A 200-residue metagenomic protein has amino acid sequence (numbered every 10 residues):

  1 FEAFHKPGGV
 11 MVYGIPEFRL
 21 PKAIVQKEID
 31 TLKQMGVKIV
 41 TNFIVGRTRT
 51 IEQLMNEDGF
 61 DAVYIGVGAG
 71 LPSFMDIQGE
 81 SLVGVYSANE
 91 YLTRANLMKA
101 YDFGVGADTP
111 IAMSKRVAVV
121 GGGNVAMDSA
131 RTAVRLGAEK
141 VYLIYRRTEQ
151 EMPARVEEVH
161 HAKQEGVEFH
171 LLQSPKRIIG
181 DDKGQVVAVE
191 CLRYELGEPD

Functional and structural regions predicted by a protein language model:
F1-V12, V141-Q150: Glycine-rich FAD pyrophosphate-binding loop
G8-G9, P72-F74, M127: Conserved protein kinase catalytic core
G14-R19: Short glycine-enriched, charge-decorated loop/helix-capping segments at active-site entrances that position
A23-F74, Y86, L97-A107, M113 (+1 more regions): A Rossmann-like FAD-binding core segment of flavoenzymes
D76-T93: A short, gly/pro- and small-residue-rich
P110-G123: Beta1/beta-strand and adjacent pyrophosphate-binding region of the FAD-binding site in flavoprotein oxidoreductases
N124-A133: Short glycine/serine/threonine-rich phosphate/pyrophosphate-binding segments that cradle anionic phosphate groups
